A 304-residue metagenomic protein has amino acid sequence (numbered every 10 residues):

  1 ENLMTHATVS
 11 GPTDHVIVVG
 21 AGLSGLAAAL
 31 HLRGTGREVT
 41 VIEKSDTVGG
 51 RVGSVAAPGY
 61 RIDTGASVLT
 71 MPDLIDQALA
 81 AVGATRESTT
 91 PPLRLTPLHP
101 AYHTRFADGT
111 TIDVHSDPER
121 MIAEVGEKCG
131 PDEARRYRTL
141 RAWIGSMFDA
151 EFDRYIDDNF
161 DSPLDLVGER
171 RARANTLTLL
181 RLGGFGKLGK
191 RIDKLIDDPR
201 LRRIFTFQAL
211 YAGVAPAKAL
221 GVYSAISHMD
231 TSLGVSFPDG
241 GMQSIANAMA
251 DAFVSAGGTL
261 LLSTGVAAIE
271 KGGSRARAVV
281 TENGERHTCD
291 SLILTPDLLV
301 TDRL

Functional and structural regions predicted by a protein language model:
N2-T13: A short, basic/flexible loop-to-alpha-helix module at the beginning of a structural domain
G11-D153: N-terminal glycine-rich phosphate/pyrophosphate-binding loop and immediately adjacent elements
P12-D14, E282-S291, T295: Core beta-strand elements of the Rossmann-like FAD/NAD(P) dinucleotide-binding domain in flavoenzyme oxidoreductases
A107-A219: Rossmann-like flavin
A225-A276: Helical element adjacent to the flavin cofactor pocket in flavoenzyme catalytic cores
L260, T264-G265, T281, R286-H287: Ligand-binding pocket scaffold of soluble enzyme catalytic domains
L294-L304: Flavin (primarily FAD) binding-site architecture
